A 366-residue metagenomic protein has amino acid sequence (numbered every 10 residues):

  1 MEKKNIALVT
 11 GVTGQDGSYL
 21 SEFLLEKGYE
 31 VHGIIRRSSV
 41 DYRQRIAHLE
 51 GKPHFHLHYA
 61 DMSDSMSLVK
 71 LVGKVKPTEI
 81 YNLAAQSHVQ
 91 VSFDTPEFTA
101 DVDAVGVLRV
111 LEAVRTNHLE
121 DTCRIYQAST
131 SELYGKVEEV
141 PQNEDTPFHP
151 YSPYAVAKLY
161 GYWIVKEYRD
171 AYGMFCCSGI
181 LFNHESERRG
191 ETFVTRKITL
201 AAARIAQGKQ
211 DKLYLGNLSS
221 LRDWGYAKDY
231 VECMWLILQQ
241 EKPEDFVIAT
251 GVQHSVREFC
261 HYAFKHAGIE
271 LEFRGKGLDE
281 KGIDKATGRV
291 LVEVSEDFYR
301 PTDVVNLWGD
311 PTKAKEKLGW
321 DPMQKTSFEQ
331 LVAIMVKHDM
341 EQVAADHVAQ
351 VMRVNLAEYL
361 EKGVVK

Functional and structural regions predicted by a protein language model:
M1-H184, K228, M234, L238 (+4 more regions): N-terminal Rossmann-like NAD(P)+-binding domain of SDR-like oxidoreductases, especially those catalyzing
E26, G33, A60, R189-K366: C-terminal substrate-binding subdomain of Rossmann-fold SDR/epimerase-dehydratase oxidoreductases
